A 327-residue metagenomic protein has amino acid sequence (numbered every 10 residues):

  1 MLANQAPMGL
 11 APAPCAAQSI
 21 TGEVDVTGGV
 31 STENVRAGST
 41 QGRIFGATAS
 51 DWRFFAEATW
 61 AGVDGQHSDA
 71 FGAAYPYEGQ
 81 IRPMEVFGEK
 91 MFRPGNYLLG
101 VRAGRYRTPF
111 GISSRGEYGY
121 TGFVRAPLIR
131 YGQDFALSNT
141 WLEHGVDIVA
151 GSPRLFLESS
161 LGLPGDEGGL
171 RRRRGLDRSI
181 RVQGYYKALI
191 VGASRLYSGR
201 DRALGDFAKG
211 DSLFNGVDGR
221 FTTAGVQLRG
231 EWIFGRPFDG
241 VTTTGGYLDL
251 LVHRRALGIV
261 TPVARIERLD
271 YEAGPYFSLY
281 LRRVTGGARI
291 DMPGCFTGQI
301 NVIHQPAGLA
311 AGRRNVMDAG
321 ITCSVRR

Functional and structural regions predicted by a protein language model:
M1-Q18, R327: Cleavable N-terminal export/targeting peptides
C15-V24, E33-P164, R174-L176, V182-V191 (+2 more regions): Outer membrane beta-barrel
S19, S152-R154, R173, Q183-A273 (+1 more regions): Detector for outer-membrane/organellar transmembrane beta-barrel domains, recognizing the amphipathic beta-strand
G28-N34, G62-S68, P94, P109-S113 (+7 more regions): Gram-negative outer-membrane beta-barrel proteins
T32-A37, A74-Q80, A136-T140, G169-G175 (+5 more regions): Replace "Gram-negative outer membrane beta-barrel proteins" with "bacterial and organellar outer membrane beta-barrel
W52, D147, S159, R178-R181 (+6 more regions): Polar/charged side chains located within well-ordered beta-strands of beta-rich proteins
T285-N301: C-terminal closing repeat unit and adjoining cap/tail of repeat-based domains
R313-R327: Outer-membrane beta-barrel "beta-signal"
